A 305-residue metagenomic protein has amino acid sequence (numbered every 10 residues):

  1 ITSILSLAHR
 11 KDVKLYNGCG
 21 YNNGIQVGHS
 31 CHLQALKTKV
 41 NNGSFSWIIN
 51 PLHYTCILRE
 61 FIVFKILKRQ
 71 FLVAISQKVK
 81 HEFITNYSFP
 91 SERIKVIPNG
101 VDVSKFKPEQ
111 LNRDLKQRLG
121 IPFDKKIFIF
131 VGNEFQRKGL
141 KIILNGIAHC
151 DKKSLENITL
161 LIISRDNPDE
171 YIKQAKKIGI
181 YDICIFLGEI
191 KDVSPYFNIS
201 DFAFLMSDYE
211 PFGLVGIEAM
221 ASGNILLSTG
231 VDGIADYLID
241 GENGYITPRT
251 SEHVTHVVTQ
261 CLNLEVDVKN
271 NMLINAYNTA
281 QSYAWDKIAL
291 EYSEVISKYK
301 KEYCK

Functional and structural regions predicted by a protein language model:
P51-I75: Membrane-proximal helix-turn-helix segments that form the acceptor-binding/catalytic region of lipid-linked
V73, P122-K138, L144-I147: Conserved donor-binding/catalytic core segment of Leloir-type glycosyltransferases
K78, G100: Carbohydrate-associated surface elements
K107-I121: A short helix/loop element that forms part of the nucleotide-sugar donor recognition site in Leloir-type
T159-Y181: Short, structured helix-loop element that forms part of the nucleotide-activated donor/catalytic region
E189, D208: Aromatic "clamp/platform" in nucleotide-sugar-dependent glycosyltransferases that forms part of the donor/acceptor
I225-S228: Short hydrophobic beta-strand element within catalytic cores of glycosyltransferases and related nucleotide-activated
D240-G241, Y245-E252, Q260-V266: Conserved acidic donor-binding segment of nucleotide-sugar-dependent glycosyltransferases
